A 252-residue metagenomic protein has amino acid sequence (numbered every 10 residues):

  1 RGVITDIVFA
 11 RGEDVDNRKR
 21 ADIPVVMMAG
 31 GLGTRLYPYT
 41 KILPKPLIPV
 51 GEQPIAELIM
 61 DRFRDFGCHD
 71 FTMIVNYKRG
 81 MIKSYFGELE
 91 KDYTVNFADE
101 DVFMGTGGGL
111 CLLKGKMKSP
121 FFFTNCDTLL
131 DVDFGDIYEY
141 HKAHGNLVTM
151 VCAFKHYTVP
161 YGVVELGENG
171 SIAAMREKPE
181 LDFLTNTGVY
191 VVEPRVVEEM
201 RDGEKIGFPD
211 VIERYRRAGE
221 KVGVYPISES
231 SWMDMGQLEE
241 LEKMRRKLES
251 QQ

Functional and structural regions predicted by a protein language model:
V3-V15: Short beta->alpha transition motifs characteristic of CBS
N17-I82: N-terminal glycine-rich phosphate-binding loop and ensuing alpha1 helix
P24, H69-F71, T94, L147-V148 (+1 more regions): Residues at the starts of beta-strands that form the adenosine-phosphate
L32, C126-T128: Active-site metal-binding loops of divalent metal-dependent hydrolases
Q53-C126, D136, L166, D202-G203 (+1 more regions): Conserved N-terminal catalytic core of the sugar/cofactor nucleotidyltransferase
F121-F122, L129, G135-K142, K155-T158 (+1 more regions): Catalytic-core segments of class I nucleotidyltransferases/pyrophosphorylases that form NMP-activated intermediates
H144-F154: A short, conserved acidic/glycine-rich loop-to-beta-strand motif that forms the donor nucleotide-sugar/metal
